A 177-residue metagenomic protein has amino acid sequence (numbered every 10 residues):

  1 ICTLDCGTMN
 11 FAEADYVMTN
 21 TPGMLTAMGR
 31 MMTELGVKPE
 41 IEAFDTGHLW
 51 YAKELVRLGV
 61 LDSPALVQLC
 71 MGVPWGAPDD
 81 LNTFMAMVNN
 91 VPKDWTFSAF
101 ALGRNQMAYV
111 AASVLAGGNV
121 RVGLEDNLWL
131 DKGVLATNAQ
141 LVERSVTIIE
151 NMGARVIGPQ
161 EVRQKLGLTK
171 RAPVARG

Functional and structural regions predicted by a protein language model:
I1-L124, L135-A136, Q140: Catalytic alpha/beta core domains of metabolic enzymes, predominantly
N82-N90, A111-G177: Structured C-terminal cap/extension of enzyme domains
